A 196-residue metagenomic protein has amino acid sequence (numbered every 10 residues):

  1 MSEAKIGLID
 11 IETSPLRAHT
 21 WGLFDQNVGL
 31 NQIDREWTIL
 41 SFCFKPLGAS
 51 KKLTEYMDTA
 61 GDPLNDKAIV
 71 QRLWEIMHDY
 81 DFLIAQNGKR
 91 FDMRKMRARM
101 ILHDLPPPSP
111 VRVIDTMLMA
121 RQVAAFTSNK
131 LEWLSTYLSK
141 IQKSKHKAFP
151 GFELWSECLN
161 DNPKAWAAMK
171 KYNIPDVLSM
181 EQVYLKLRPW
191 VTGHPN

Functional and structural regions predicted by a protein language model:
M1-H78: Conserved RNase H-like, two-metal-ion catalytic cores of nucleic-acid enzymes
D10-E12, D92, D115, D176: Acidic active-site catalytic centers that drive phospho-/nucleotidyl reactions and related ester hydrolyses
A18-T20, K95, V123, Y184: Short, function-defining helix-loop hinge/capping sites that tune catalysis or transport
G22, R99, T127, L187-R188: Hydrophobic alpha-helical membrane context
V28-L30, P108-M117, K145-W155: Short, surface-exposed recognition loops or helix-turn segments adjacent to catalytic cores
L30, D34, G61, I84-G88 (+2 more regions): Conserved aromatic-histidine-acidic binding/catalytic patches
S50-L138: Conserved DEDDh/DEDDy metal-dependent 3′-5′ exonuclease domain
I84, W133-N196: Acidic, Mg2+-coordinating catalytic module of metal-dependent nucleases/exonucleases that use a two-metal-ion mechanism
